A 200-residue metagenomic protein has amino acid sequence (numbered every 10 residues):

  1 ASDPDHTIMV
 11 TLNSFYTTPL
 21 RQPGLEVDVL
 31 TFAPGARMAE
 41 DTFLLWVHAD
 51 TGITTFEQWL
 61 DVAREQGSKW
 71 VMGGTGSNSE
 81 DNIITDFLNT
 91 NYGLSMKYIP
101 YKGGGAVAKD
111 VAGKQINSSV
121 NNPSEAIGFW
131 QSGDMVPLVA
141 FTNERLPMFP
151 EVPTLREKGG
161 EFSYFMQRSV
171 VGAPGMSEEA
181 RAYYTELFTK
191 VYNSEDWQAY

Functional and structural regions predicted by a protein language model:
S2-T7, P19-A106, L155, F165-Y200: Hinge/capping helix and adjacent helix->loop/strand transition within the periplasmic-binding protein
S2-V10, Q66-W70, L94, A112-N121 (+1 more regions): Alpha-to-beta junction loops
L12, A49, T142-N143, P174: Non-catalytic surface loops within mature trypsin-like serine protease
N13-G24, N82, F87-N91, S118-E151: A ligand-binding cleft/hinge motif common to bilobed small-molecule-binding domains
A106-V107, E125: Short acidic active-site motifs
E161-S163: Short, surface-exposed loop/turn microsegments at beta-strand edges and helix-strand junctions
